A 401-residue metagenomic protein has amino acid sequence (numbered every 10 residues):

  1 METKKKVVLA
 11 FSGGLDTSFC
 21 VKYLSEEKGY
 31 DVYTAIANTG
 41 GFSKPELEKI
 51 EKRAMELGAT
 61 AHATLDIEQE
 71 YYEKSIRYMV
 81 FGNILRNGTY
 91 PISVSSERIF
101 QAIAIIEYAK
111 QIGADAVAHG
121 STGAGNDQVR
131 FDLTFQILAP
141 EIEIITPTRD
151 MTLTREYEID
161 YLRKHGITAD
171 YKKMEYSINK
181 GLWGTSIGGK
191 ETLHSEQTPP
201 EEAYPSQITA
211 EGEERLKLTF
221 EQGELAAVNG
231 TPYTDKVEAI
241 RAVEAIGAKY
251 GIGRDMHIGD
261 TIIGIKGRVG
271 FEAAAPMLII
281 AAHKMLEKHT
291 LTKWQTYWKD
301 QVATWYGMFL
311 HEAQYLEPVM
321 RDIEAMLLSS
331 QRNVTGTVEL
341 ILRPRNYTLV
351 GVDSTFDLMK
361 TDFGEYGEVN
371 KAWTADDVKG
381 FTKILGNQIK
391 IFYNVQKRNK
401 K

Functional and structural regions predicted by a protein language model:
E2-K401: Nucleotide-activated chemistry modules centered on ATP-dependent adenylation/adenylyltransferase
